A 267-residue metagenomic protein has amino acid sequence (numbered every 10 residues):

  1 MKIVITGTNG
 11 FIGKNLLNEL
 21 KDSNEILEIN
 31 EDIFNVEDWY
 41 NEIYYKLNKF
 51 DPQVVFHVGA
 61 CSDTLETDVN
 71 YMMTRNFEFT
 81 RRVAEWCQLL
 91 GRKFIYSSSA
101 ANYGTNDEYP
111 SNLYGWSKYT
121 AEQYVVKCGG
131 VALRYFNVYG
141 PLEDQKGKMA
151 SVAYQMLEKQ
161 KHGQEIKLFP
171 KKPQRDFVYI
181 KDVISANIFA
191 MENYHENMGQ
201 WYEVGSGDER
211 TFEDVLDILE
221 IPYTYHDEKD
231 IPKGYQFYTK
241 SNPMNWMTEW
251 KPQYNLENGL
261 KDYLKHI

Functional and structural regions predicted by a protein language model:
I3-L20: N-terminal Rossmann NAD(P)H-binding glycine-rich loop of SDR-like oxidoreductase domains
N9, C61-D63, S99-G104, F136-L142: Active-site segment of SDR-like NAD(P)-dependent oxidoreductases
I26-K46: Adenosine-cofactor binding site in Rossmann-like domains, unifying the SAM/SAH pocket of S-adenosylmethionine-dependent
W39-R75, G104-T105: NAD(P)H-binding glycine-rich loop region in Rossmannoid oxidoreductase-like domains and their noncatalytic homologs
H57, R81-L113, V131: Conserved Rossmann-fold NAD(P)-dependent oxidoreductase catalytic core, especially the SDR/UDP-sugar
Y71-R82, N112, W116-S117: Glycine-rich NAD(P)-binding loop of the Rossmann-fold in SDR/ketoreductase-type enzymes
L113-G115, Y119, Q123-R175, I180-I184 (+1 more regions): NAD(P)-dependent short-chain dehydrogenase/reductase
G163-I267: C-terminal substrate-binding subdomain of Rossmann-fold SDR/epimerase-dehydratase oxidoreductases
